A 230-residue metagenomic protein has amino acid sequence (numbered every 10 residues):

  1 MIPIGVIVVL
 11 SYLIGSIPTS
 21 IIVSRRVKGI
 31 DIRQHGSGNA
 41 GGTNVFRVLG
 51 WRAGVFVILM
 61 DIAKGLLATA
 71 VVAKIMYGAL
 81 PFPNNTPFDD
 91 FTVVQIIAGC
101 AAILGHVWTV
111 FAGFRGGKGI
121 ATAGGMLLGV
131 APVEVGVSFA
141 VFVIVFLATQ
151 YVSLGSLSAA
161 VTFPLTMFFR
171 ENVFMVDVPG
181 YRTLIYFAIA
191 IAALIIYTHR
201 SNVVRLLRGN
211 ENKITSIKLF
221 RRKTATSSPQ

Functional and structural regions predicted by a protein language model:
M1-V6, A70-I96, L128-V135, F169-Y186: Helix-coil boundary and interhelical linker segments in multi-pass alpha-helical membrane proteins
I2-V27: N-terminal signal-anchor transmembrane alpha helix
L10, L59-A63, V141, S158-T162: Hydrophobic residues within alpha-helical transmembrane segments of multi-pass solute transporters/permease subunits
I21-R52, G116, V204-Q230: Cytosolic, membrane-interface loops and tails of multi-pass inner-membrane proteins
I30-G42, V110-G124, Y151-A160: Short, non-helical or kinked segments that cap or interrupt transmembrane helices
F46-W51, V72, M76, A101 (+2 more regions): Interfacial segments of multi-pass membrane proteins
G136-S138, V152-A160, V178-A188: Loop-to-transmembrane alpha-helix initiation sites
